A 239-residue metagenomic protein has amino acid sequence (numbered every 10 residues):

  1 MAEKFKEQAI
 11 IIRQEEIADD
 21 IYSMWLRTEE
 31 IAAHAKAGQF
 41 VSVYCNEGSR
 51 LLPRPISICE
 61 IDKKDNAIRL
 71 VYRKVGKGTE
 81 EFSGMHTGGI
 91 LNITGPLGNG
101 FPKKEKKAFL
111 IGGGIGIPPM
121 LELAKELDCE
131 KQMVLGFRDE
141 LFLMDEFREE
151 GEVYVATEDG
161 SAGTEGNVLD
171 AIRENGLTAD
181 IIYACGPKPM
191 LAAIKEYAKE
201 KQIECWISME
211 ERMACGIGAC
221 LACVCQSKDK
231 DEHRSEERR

Functional and structural regions predicted by a protein language model:
A2-T87: Ferredoxin-reductase
N46-R50, G95-G100, D229: Short, charged beta-turn/beta-strand-edge "cap" motif at the junction between a beta-strand and an adjacent loop
K77-R212: FNR/FR-type flavoprotein reductase catalytic core
K201-D231: Immediate flanking context of iron-sulfur cluster ligation sites
H233-S235: A cross-family acyltransferase "interaction/gating" segment
E237-R239: Conserved small/polar residues in nucleotide/adenosyl-binding loops
